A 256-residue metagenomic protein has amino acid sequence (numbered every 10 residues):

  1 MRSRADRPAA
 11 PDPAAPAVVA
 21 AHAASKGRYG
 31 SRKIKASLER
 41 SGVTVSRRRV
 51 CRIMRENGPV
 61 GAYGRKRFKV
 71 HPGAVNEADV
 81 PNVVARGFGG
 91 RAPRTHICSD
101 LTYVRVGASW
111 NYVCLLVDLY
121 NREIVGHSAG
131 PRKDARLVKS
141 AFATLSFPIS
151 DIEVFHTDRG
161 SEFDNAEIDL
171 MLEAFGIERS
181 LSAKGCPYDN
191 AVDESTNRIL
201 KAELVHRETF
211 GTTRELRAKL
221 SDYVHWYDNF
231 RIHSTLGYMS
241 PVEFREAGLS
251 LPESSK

Functional and structural regions predicted by a protein language model:
M1-K256: Charged DNA-binding/catalytic regions of mobile-element recombinases
